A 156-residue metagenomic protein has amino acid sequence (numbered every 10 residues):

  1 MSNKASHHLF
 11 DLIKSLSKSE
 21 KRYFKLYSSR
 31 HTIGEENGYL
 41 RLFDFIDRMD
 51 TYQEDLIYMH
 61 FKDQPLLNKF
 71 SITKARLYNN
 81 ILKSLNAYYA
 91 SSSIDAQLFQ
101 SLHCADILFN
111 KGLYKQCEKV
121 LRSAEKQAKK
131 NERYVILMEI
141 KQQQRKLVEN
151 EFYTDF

Functional and structural regions predicted by a protein language model:
M1-F156: Extended alpha-helical scaffold regions
